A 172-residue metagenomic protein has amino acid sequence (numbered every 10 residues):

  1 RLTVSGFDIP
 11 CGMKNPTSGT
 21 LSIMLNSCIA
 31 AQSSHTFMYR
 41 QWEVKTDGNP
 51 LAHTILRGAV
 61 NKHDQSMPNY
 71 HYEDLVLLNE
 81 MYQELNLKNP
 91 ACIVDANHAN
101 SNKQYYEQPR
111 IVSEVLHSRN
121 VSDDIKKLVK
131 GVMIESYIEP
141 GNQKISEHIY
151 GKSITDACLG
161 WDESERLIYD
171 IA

Functional and structural regions predicted by a protein language model:
R1-L77, H98-A99, K103-E114, S118-G131 (+2 more regions): Active-site-facing alpha/beta catalytic cores
Q83-E84, V121: Catalytic-site microenvironment of enzymes that process N-acetyl-hexosamine-containing cell-wall polysaccharides
K88-A91: Short, structured loop/turn "capping" segments at alpha-beta junctions
V94, G160: Conserved, mostly hydrophobic/aromatic
Q143-T155: Short helix/strand-capping connector loops at secondary-structure junctions
